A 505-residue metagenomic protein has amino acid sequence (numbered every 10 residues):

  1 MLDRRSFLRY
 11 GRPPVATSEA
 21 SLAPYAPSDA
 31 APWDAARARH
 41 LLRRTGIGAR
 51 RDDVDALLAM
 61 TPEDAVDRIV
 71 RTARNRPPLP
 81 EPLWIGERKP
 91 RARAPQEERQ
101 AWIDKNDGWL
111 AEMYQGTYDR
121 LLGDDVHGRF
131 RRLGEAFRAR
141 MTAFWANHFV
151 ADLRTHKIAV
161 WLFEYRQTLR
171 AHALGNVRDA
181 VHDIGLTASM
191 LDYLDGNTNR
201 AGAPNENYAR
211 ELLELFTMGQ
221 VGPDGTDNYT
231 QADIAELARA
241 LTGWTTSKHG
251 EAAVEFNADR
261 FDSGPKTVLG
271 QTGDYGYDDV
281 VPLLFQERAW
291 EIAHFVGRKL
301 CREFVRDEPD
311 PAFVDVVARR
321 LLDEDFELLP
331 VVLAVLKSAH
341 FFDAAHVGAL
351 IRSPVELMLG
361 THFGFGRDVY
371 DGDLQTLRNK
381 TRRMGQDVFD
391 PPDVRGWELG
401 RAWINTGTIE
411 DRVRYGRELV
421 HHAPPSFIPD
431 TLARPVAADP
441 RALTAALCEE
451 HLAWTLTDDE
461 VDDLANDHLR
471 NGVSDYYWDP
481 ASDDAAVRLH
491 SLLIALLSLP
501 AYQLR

Functional and structural regions predicted by a protein language model:
L2-D3, F7-A20, A92-I103, M113-G116 (+3 more regions): Active-site substrate-binding loop specific to GH73 endo-beta-N-acetylglucosaminidase modules in bacterial autolysins
V15-Y25, D29-D34, R39-R50, A289 (+3 more regions): Flexible, low-complexity segments enriched for small/polar residues
R37, L41-H172: N-terminal accessory alpha/beta regions
D64-R93, I184, V335, G416-R417 (+2 more regions): Short, charged early-sequence alpha-helical segments and their helix-coil boundaries
A111-Q115, D119, R138, T142 (+3 more regions): Solvent-exposed, amphipathic alpha-helical "stalk/arm" or coiled-coil-like segments used as scaffolds
L133-H148, D233-L237, T242-T245, V296 (+1 more regions): Extended, compositionally biased low-complexity polar/Lys-Gly-rich tracts and adjacent boundary/linker regions are
